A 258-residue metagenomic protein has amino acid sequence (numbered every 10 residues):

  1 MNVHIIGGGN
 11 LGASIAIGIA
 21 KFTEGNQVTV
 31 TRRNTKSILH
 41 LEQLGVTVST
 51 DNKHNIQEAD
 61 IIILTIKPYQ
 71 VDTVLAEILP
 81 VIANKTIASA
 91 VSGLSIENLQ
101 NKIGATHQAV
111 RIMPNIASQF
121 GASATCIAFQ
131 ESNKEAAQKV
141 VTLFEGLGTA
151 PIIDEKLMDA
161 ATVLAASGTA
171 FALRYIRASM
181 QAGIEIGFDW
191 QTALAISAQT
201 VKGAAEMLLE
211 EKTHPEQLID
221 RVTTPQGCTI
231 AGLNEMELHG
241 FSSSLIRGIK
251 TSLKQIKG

Functional and structural regions predicted by a protein language model:
M1-T50, A122, I184-E185: NAD(P)+-binding Rossmann beta1-loop-alpha1 motif at the extreme N-terminus of oxidoreductases
H4-I6, T23, V48-T50, N55-E58 (+4 more regions): Non-catalytic terminal and connector segments of soluble metabolic enzymes
I15, T35-L39, L44, T50-T125: Rossmann-like NAD(P)(H) cofactor-binding subdomain of soluble oxidoreductases
V28, I38, N55, V71 (+3 more regions): Small-residue helix-packing motif on alpha-helices
N98-Q108, A124-A160, A172-E210, Q255: Internal alpha-helical scaffold of NAD(P)-dependent oxidoreductase catalytic cores
A109, M158-V163, P215-I219: Short pre-catalytic strand/loop immediately N-terminal to key active-site residues, enriched for Gly-Thr
A198-G258: NAD(P)-dependent Rossmann-like dehydrogenase/reductase catalytic/cofactor-binding core
